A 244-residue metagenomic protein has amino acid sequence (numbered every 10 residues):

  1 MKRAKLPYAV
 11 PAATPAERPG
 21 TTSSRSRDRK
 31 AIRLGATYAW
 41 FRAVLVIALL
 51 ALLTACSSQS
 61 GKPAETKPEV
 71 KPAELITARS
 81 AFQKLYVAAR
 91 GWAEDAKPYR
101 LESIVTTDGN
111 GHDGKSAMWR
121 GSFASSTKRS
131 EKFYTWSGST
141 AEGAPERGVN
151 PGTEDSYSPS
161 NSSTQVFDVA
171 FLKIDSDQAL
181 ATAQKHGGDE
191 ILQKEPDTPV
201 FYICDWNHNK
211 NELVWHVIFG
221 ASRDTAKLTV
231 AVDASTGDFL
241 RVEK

Functional and structural regions predicted by a protein language model:
K2-R3, P7-P11, I32-T54: Sec-dependent bacterial lipoprotein signal peptides
K5, S24, F41-R42, D113 (+1 more regions): A broad "ordered helical/assembly scaffold" signature
G20-T22: Targeting/processing segments of secretory and organellar proteins
A51-L52, C56-K244: Long, terminal "pre-/pro-" and other extracytoplasmic accessory regions that lie outside the mature folded/catalytic
